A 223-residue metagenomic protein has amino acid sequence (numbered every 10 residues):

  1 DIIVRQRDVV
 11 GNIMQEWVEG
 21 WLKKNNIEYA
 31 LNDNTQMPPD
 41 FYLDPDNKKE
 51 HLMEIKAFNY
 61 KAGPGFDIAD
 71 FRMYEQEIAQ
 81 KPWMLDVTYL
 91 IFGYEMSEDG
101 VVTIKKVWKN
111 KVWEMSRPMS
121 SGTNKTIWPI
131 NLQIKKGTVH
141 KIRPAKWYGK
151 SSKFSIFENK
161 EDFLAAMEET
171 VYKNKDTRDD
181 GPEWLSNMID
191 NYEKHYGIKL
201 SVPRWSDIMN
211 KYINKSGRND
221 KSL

Functional and structural regions predicted by a protein language model:
D1-M37, H51, A57-L223: Nucleic-acid endonuclease domains
T35-P45: Beta-rich nucleic-acid/ligand-interaction surfaces
D46-E50: Glycine-centered tight beta-turn/hairpin loop motif at sheet-sheet or coil-to-beta transitions
